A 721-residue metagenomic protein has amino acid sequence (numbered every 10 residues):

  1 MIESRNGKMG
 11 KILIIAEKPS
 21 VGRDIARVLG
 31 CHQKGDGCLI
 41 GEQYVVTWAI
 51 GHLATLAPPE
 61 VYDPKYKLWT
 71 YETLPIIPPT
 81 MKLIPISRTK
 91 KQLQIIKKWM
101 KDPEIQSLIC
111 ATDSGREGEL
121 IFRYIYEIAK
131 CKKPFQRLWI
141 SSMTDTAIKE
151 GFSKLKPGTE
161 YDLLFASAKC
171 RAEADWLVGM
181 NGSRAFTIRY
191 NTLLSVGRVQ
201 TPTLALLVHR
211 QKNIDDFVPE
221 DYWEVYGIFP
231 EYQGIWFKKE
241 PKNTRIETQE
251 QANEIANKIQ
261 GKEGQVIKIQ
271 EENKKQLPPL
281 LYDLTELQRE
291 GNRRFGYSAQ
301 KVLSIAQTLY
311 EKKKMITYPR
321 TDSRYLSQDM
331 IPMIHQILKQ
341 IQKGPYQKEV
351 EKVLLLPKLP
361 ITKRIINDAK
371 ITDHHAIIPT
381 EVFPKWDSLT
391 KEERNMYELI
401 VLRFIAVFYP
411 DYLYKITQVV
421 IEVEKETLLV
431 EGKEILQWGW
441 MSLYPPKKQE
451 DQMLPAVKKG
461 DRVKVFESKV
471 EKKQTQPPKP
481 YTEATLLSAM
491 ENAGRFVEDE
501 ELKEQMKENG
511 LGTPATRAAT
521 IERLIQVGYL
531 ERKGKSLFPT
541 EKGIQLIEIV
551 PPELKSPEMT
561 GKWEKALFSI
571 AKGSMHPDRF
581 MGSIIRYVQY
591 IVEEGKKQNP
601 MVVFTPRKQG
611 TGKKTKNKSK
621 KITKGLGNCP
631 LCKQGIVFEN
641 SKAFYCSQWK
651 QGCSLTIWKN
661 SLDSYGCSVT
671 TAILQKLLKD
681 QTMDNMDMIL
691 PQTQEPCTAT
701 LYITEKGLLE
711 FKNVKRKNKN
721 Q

Functional and structural regions predicted by a protein language model:
M1-A172, W176, E240, P360 (+1 more regions): Intrinsically disordered, low-complexity regulatory segments
E3, M9-L13, T89, M100 (+6 more regions): Basic, low-complexity terminal or inter-domain segments flanking catalytic cores
G10-K11, A111-S114, N191-S195, E271-L280 (+3 more regions): Conserved short loop/turn motifs at secondary-structure junctions
M81, D102-P103, M143-F229, E271-K275: C-terminal or mid-to-C-terminal helical accessory/interaction module adjacent to the motor/catalytic core
I246-Y282, Q288, E558: Metal- or metallocofactor-binding catalytic centers and their adjacent structured scaffolds across diverse enzyme
R294-K301: A conserved hydrophobic secondary-structure block that centers on an alpha-helix together with its immediately flanking
K313-K314, G528: Glycine-centered, phosphate/nucleic-acid-interacting loop/turn motifs that mediate DNA/RNA or nucleotide
